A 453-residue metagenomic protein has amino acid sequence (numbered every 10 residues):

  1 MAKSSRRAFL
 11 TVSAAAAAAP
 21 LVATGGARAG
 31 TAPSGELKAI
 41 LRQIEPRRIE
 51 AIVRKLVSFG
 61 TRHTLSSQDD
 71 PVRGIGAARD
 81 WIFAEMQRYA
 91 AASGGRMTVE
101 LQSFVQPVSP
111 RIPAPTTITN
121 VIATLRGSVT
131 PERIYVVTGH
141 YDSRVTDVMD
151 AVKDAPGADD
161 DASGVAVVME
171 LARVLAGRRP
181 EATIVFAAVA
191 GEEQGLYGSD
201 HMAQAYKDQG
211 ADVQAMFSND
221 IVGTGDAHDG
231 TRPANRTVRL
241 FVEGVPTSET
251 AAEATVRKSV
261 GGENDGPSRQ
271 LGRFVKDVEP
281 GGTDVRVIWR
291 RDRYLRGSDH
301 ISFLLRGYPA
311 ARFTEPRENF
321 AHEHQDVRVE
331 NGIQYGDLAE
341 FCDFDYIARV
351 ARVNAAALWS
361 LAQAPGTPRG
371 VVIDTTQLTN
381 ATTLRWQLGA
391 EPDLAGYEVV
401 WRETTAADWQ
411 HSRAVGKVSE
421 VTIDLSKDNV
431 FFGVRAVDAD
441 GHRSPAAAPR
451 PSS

Functional and structural regions predicted by a protein language model:
M1-A17: N-terminal secretory signal peptides and thylakoid transit peptides that target proteins across membranes
I40, R48-R126: A non-catalytic alpha/beta surface segment that caps or lines the substrate-entry region of metallo-dependent hydrolase
V57, V222-R239, I288-P365: Active-site-adjacent mobile loop/cap segments within catalytic or ligand-binding domains
V137, D142-S143, V148-L196, N354: Alpha-helical metal-binding/catalytic segments enriched in His/Glu/Asp
V189-S298, R306, A310: Metal-dependent peptidase/peptidase-like ectodomains
T382-P392: Conserved aromatic anchor
D424-H442: Beta-strand-rich modules
A439-S453: Extracellular fibronectin type III
